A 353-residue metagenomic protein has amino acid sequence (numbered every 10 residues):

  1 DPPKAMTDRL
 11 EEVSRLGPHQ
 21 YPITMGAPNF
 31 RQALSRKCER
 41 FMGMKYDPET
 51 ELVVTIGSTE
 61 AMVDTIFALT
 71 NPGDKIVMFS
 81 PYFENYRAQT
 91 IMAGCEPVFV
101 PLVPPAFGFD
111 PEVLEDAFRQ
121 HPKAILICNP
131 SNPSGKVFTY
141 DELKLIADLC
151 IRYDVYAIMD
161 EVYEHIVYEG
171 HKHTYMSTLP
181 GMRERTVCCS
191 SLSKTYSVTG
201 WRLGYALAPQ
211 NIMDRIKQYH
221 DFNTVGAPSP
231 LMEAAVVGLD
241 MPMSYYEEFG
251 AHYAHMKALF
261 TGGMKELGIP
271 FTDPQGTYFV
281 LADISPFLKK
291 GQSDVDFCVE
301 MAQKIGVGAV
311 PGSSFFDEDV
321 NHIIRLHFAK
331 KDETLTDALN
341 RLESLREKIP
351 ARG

Functional and structural regions predicted by a protein language model:
D1-G57, D64, D240-M241, K348-G353: N-terminal small-domain helix-loop-helix segment of the aminotransferase-like
D1-P3, R185-G276: PLP-dependent aminotransferase class I/II
A68-T90: Conserved PLP-anchoring active-site segment centered on the Schiff-base-forming lysine
M92-V98: A short helix-loop-beta submotif of the ANL/AMP-binding
A93, R152-Y153, L267, I305 (+1 more regions): Helix C-cap/helix->beta junction micro-motif
L102-E169: Active-site phosphate-binding strand-loop segment of PLP-dependent enzymes
D116, K290-G291, E300-A309, F315-G353: PLP-dependent enzyme catalytic core of the Aspartate aminotransferase-like
Y253-A254, L267-K304: Conserved PLP-binding catalytic core of the aspartate aminotransferase-like
